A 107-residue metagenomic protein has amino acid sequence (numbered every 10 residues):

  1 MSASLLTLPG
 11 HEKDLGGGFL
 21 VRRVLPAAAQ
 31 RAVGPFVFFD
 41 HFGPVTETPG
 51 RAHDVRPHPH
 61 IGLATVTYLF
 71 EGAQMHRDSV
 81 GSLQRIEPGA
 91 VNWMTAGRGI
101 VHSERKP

Functional and structural regions predicted by a protein language model:
M1, L25-R31, S79-S82: A broad, low-specificity signal for short, low-complexity segments enriched in glycine/proline and polar/charged
M1-R23: Hydrophobic alpha-helical membrane-insertion signals
L15-F70: A short glycine-rich, His/Asp/Glu-containing loop-to-beta-strand
V66-P88, G97-V101: A short beta-strand-loop-beta hairpin characteristic of the jelly-roll/cupin
R105-P107: Short, compositionally biased
